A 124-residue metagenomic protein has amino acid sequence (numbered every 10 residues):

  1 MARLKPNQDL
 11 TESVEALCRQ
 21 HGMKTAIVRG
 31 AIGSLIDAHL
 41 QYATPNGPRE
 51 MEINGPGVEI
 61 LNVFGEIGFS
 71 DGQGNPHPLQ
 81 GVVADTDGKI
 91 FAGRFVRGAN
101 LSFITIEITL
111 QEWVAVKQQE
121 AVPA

Functional and structural regions predicted by a protein language model:
M1-G30, I36-A124: N-terminal intrinsically disordered, cationic/polar leader segments that include organellar targeting peptides
